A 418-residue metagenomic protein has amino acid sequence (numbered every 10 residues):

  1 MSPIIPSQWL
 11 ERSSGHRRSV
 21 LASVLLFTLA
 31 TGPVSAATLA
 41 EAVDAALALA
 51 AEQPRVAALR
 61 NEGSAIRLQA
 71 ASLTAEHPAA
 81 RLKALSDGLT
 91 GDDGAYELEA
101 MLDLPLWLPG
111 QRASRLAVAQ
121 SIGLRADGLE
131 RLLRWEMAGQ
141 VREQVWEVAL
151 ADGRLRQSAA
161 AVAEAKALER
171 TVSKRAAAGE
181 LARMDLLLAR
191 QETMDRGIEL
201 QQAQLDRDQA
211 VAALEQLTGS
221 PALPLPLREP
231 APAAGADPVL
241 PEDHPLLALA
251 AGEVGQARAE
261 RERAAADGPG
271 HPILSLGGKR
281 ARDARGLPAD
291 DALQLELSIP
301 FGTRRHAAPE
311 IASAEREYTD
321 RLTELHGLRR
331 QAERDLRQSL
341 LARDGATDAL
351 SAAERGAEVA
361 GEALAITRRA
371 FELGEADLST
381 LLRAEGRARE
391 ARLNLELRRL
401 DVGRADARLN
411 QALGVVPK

Functional and structural regions predicted by a protein language model:
M1-H16: N-terminal secretory signal peptides that target proteins for export/translocation
S2-P3, R392-K418: Acidic, low-complexity, intrinsically disordered peripheral segments
P3, L133-A248, S339-A342, A346 (+3 more regions): Periplasmic alpha-helical coiled-coil/stalk elements that build and connect Gram-negative outer-membrane
V20-G32: Bacterial N-terminal signal peptides
L25, S35-A79, A84-S86, P105-W107 (+8 more regions): Bacterial Sec-pathway N-terminal export signals of envelope proteins
A37-E147, D152-A159, A165-E169, E180-R183 (+3 more regions): Short flexible linkers and secondary-structure junctions
A42, L49-E52, V56, P105 (+21 more regions): Amphipathic alpha-helical coiled-coil segments and their boundaries
H77-L133, G252-E260, D267-L328: Small/polar-residue-enriched beta-strand and adjacent coil segments characteristic of outer-membrane beta-barrel
